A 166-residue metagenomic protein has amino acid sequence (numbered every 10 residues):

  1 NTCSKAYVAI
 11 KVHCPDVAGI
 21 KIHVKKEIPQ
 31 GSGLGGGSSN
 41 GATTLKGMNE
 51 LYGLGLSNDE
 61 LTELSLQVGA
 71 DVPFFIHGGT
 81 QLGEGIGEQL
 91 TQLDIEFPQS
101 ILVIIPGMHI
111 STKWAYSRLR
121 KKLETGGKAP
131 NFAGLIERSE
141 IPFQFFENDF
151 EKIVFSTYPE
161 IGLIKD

Functional and structural regions predicted by a protein language model:
T2-P15, V24-I28, K46: N-terminal lobe of the biotin/lipoate ligase/transferase fold
C3-A6, I10, G37, I104 (+2 more regions): Residue-level signal for inorganic ion chemistry
V12-A18, G87-Q92: Structural signature of cysteine-dependent C-C bond-forming condensing enzymes
A18-I20, L102: Conserved beta-strand core positions
I20-G35: Short pre-catalytic strand/loop immediately N-terminal to key active-site residues, enriched for Gly-Thr
S32-N58: DPxDG-like acidic metal-binding loop motif
L54-D94: Glycine/threonine-rich beta-strand-loop-alpha-helix active-site module that forms ligand/phosphate-binding
H77, L82-D166: Conserved, helical-rich catalytic subdomain that frames metal- and/or nucleotide-binding sites in enzyme alpha/beta
